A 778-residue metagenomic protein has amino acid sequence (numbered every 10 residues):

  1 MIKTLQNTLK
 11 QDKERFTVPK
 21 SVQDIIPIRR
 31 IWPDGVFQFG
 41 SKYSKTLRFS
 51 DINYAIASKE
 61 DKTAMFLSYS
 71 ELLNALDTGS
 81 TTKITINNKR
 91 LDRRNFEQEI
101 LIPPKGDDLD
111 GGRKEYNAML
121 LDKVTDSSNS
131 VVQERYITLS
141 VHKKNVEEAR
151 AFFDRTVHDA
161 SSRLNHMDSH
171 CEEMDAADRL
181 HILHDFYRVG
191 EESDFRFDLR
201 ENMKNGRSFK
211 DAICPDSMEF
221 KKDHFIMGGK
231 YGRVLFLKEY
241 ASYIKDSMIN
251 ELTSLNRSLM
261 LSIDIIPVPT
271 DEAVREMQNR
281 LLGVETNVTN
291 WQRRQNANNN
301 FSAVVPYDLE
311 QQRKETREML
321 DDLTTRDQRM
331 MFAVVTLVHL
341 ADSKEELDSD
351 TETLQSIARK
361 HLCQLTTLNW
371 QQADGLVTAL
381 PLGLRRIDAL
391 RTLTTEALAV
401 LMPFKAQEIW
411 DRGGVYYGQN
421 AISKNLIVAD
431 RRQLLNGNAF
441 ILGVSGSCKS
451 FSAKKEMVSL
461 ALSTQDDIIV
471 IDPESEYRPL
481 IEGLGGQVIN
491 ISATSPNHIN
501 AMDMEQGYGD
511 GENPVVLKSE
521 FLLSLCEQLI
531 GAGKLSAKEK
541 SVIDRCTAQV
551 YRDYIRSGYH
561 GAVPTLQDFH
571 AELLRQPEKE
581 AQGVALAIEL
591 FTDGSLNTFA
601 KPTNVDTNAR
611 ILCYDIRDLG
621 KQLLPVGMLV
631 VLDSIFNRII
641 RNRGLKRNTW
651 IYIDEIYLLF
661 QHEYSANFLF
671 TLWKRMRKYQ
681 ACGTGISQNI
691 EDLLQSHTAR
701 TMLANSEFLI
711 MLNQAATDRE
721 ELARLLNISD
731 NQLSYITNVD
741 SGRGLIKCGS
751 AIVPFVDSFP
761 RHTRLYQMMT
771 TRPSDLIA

Functional and structural regions predicted by a protein language model:
M1-F404: Extended, folded cores of ATP/NTP-driven motor/assembly subunits in large transport and secretion machines
I52, K59-T78, K89, T253 (+10 more regions): P-loop NTPase motor domains
I441: Hydrophobic anchor at the beta1->P-loop junction of P-loop NTPases
K449: Conserved lysine of the Walker
S452: Hydrophobic positions on the alpha1 helix immediately C-terminal to the Walker A/P-loop
S459-I469: Post-Walker A helix-loop "phosphate-sensing" segment adjacent to the P-loop in P-loop NTPases
G485-I489, T698-M711: A short helix-turn-beta junction within AAA+ P-loop NTPase domains corresponding to the substrate/partner-engaging
L726-A778: Conserved P-loop NTPase
